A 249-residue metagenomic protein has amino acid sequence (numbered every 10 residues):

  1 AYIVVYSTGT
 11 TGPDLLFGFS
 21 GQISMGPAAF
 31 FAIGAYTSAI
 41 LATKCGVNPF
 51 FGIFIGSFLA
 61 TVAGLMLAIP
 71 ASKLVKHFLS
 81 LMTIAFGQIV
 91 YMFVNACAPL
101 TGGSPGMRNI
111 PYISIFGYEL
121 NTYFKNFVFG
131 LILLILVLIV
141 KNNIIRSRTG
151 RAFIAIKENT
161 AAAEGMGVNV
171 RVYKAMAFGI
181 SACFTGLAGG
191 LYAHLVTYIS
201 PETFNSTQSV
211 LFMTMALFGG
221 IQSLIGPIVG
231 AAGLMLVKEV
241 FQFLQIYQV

Functional and structural regions predicted by a protein language model:
A1-C45, P70-L79, I156, T160-G165 (+1 more regions): Single transmembrane alpha-helix segments in multi-pass membrane proteins
A1-V5, G26-P27, F31, A35-S38 (+6 more regions): Alpha-helical transmembrane segments of multi-pass integral membrane proteins
Y2, Y6, A35-Y36, S57-T61 (+6 more regions): Residue-level recognition of pore/gate-forming positions within transmembrane alpha-helices of multi-pass
I23-A29, C45-F51, L74-S80, T122-N126 (+4 more regions): Membrane-helix interface segments
A28, F54, G64, K174-V249: Transmembrane alpha-helical segments in multi-pass inner-membrane proteins
C45-Q88, V229-G233: Alpha-helical transmembrane segments within multi-pass membrane transporters and channels
F86-E119, G150, F243: Extracellular/periplasmic helix-loop junction at the C-terminal end of a transmembrane helix in multi-pass membrane
N121-S200: Helix-loop-helix "hairpin" substructures at the membrane interface of multi-pass membrane proteins
